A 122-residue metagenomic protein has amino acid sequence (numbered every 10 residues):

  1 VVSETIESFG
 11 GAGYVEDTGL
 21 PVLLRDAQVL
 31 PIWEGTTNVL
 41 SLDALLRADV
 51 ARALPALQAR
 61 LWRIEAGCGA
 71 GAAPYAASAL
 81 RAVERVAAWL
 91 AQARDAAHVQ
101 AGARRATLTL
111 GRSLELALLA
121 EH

Functional and structural regions predicted by a protein language model:
V1-H122: Flavin-dependent oxidoreductase catalytic core characteristic of acyl-CoA dehydrogenase/oxidase-like enzymes
